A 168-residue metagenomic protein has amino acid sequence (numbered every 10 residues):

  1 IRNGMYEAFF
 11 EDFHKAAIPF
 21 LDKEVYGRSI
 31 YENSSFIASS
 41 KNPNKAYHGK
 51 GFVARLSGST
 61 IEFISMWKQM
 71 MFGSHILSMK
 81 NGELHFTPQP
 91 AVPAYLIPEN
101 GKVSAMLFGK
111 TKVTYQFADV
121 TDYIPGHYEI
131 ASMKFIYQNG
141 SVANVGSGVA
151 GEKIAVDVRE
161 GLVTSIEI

Functional and structural regions predicted by a protein language model:
I1-I168: Non-catalytic C-terminal accessory modules of carbohydrate-active enzymes
